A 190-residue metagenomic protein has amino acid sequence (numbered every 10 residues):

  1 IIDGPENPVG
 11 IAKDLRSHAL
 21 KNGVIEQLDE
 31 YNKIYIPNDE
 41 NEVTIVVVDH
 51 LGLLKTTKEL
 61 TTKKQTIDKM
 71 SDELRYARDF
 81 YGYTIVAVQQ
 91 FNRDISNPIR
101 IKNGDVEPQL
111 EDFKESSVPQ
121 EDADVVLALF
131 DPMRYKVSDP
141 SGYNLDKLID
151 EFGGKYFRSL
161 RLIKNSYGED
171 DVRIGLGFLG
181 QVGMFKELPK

Functional and structural regions predicted by a protein language model:
I1-I11: Functional beta-strand-loop-alpha-helix junction segments that form "active/interaction loops" within catalytic
D3-P5, Q89-N92: A general secondary-structure junction signal
V9-V46, Y76-Y81, D94-K190: C-terminal regions of RecA-like/P-loop NTPase motor modules
V47-V48, Y83-Q90: Structural recognition of the conserved hydrophobic beta-strand(s) that form the central parallel beta-sheet of P-loop
G52, R75: Catalytic acidic motif of RecA-like/P-loop NTPases
L53, R93: Residues immediately C-terminal
T56-D68, I99-P108: Flexible beta-alpha connector loops of hexameric P-loop NTPases
T66-E73, D112: Well-ordered, non-membrane alpha-helical segments in soluble/globular domains
